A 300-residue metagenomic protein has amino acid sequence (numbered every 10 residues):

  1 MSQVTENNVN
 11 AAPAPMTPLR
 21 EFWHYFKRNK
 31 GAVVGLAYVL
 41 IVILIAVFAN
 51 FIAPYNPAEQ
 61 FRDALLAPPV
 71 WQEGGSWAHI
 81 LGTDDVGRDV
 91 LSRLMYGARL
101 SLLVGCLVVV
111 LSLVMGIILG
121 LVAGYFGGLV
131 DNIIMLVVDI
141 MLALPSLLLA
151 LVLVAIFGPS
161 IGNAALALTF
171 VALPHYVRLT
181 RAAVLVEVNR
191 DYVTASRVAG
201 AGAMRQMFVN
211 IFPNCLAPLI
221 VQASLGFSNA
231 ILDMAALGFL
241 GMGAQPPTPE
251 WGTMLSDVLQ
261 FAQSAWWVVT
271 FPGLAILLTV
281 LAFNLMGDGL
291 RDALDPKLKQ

Functional and structural regions predicted by a protein language model:
M1-A37, L285-Q300: Transmembrane alpha-helical segments of polytopic membrane transport and secretion proteins
Q3-F22, S76-D89, M204-F208, P247: Short, membrane-interfacial amphipathic segments enriched in basic
A14, P68-Q72, S228: Short linear motifs in intrinsically disordered
G31-N50, I117, L277: Short, strongly hydrophobic transmembrane alpha-helices
A37, I45-T83, L240-T248: Hydrophobic alpha-helical transmembrane segments of membrane transport/permease proteins and related membrane-embedded
T83-Q300: Alpha-helical transmembrane segments of integral membrane proteins, especially multi-pass inner/plasma-membrane
